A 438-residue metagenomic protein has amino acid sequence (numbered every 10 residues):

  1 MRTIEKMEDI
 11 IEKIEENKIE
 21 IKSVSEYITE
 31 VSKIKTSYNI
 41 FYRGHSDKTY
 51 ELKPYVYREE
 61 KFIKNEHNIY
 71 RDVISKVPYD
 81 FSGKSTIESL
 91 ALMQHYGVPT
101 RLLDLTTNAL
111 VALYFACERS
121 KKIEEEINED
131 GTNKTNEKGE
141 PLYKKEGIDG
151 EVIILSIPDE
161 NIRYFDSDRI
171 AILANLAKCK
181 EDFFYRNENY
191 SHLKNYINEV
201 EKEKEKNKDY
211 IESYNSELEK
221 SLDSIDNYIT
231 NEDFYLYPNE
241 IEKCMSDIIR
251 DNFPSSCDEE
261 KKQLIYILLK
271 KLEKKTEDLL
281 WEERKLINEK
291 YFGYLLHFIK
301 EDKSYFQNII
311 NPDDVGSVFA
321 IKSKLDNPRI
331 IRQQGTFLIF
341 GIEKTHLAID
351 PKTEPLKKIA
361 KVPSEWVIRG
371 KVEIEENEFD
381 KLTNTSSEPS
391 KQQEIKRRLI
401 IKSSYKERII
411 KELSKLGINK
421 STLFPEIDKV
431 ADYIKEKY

Functional and structural regions predicted by a protein language model:
M1-Y438: Catalytic-core elements of nucleic-acid end-processing and repair enzymes
